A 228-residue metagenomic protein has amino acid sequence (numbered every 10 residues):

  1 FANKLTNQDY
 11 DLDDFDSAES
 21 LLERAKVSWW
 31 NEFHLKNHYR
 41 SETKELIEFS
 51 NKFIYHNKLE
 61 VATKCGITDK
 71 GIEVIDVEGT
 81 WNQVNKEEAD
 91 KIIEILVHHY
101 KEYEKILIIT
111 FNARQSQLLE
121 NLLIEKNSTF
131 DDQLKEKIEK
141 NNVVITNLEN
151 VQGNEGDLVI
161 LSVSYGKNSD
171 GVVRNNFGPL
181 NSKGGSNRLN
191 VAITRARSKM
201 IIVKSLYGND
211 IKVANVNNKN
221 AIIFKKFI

Functional and structural regions predicted by a protein language model:
F1-A2, Y39-T43, A113-S116, N150-Q152 (+3 more regions): Conserved nucleotide-binding/hydrolysis micro-motifs of P-loop NTPases
F1-F33, N51, L123, L134-K137 (+1 more regions): Helicase C-terminal subdomain and adjacent C-terminal extension
A18, E88, I92, V144 (+1 more regions): Amphipathic coiled-coil/heptad-repeat helices and related helical stalk/stem segments that mediate oligomerization
E32-E73, A214: Coupling/hinge elements of helicase-like and P-loop NTPase modules
K44-I47, R114-L122, G156, K212-A214: A short acidic (Asp/Glu
K58-D131: Conserved helicase/translocase motor-coupling segment
L107-I109, I160-S162, I193, I201: Structural motif
D131-V159, G166: Conserved motor-coupling elements within RecA-like helicase/translocase cores
